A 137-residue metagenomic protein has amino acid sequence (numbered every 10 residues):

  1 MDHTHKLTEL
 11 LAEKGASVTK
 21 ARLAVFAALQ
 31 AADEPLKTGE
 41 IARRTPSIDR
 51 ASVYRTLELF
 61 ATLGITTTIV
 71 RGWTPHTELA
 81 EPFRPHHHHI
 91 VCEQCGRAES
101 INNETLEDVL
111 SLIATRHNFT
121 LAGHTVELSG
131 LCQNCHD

Functional and structural regions predicted by a protein language model:
D2-G15: Short, Lys/Arg-enriched N-terminal segment that forms or immediately precedes the first helix of a structured domain
A12, Q30-A31, P46: Alpha-solenoid HEAT/Armadillo repeat architecture
V18-K20, A32-K37: Short capping segments at the starts of secondary-structure elements
L23-A28: Pre-recognition alpha-helix immediately N-terminal to the DNA-recognition helix within helix-turn-helix or winged-helix
E40-R44: A short acidic, leucine-rich amphipathic alpha-helix
V53-G64: Basic amphipathic alpha-helical segments that dock to polyanions
T62-D137: Non-DNA-binding regulatory cores of transcription-related proteins, predominantly C-terminal effector-binding
